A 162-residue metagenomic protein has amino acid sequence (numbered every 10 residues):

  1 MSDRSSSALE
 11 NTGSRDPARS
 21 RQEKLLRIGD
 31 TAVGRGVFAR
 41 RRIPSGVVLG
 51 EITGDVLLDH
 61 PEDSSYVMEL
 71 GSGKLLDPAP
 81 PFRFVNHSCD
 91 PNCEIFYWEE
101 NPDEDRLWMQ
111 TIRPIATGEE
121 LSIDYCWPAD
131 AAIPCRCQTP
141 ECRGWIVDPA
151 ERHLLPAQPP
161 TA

Functional and structural regions predicted by a protein language model:
S2-S6, G13-D16, C89, E94-A162: C-terminal SET catalytic tail plus cysteine-rich post-SET Zn-binding segment of SAM-dependent SET-domain
D3-E100: Catalytic cores of histone-lysine modification enzymes
